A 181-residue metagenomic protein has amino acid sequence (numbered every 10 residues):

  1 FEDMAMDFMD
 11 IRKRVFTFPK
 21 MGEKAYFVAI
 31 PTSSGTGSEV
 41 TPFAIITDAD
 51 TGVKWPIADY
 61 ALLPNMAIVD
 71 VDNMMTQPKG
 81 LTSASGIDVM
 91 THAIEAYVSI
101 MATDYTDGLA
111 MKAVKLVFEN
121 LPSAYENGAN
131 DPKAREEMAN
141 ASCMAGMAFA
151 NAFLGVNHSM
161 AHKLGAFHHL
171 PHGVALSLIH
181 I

Functional and structural regions predicted by a protein language model:
F1, A96, F167: Active-site catalytic microenvironments for nucleophilic, acid-base chemistry
F1-D72: Glycine/threonine-rich beta-strand-loop-alpha-helix active-site module that forms ligand/phosphate-binding
P31, M90, H158: Short, conserved catalytic/metal-binding motifs centered on acidic residues
G35, C143-G173: Glycine-rich phosphate/pyrophosphate-binding beta-alpha loops
S38, Q77, G165: Active-site-proximal flexible loops/turns
F43-A152: Carboxylate- and glycine-rich phosphate/diphosphate-binding segment that chelates Mg2+/Mn2+
I179-I181: Conserved small/polar residues in nucleotide/adenosyl-binding loops
